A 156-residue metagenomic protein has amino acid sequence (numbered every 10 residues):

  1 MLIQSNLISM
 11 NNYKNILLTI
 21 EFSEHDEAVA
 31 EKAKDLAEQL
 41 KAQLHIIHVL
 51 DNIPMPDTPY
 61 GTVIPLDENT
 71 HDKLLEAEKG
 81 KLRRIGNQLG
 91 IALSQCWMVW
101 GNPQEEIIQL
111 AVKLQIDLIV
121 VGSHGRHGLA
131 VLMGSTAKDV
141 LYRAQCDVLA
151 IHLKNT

Functional and structural regions predicted by a protein language model:
M1-N11, R84-I119, N155-T156: Structural beta-alpha unit
M1-S5, Q109-T156: Gly/Ser-rich helix-loop-strand patches that form or flank binding pockets for ribonucleotide-derived cofactors
L7-I64: Small/aliphatic-rich secondary-structure junction motif
P54, P103-E106, G128: Generic structural signal for helix capping and beta-alpha/helix-loop junctions
I64-E78: A short acidic, glycine-rich active-site loop that binds or catalyzes chemistry on phosphate/adenosine moieties
A77, M98-N102, H124: Short beta->alpha linker loops
